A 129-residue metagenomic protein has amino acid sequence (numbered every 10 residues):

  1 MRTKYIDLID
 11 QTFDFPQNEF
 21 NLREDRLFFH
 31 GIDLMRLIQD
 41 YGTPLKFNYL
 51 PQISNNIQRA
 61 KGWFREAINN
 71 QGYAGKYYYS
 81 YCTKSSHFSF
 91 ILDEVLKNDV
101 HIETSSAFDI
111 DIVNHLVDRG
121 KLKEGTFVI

Functional and structural regions predicted by a protein language model:
M1-I129: A charged N-terminal "starter" segment
